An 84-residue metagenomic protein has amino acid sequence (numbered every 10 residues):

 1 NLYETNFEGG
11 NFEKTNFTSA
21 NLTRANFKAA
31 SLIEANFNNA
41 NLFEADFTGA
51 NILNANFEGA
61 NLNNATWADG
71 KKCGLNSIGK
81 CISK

Functional and structural regions predicted by a protein language model:
N1-K84: Tandem repeat scaffolds
